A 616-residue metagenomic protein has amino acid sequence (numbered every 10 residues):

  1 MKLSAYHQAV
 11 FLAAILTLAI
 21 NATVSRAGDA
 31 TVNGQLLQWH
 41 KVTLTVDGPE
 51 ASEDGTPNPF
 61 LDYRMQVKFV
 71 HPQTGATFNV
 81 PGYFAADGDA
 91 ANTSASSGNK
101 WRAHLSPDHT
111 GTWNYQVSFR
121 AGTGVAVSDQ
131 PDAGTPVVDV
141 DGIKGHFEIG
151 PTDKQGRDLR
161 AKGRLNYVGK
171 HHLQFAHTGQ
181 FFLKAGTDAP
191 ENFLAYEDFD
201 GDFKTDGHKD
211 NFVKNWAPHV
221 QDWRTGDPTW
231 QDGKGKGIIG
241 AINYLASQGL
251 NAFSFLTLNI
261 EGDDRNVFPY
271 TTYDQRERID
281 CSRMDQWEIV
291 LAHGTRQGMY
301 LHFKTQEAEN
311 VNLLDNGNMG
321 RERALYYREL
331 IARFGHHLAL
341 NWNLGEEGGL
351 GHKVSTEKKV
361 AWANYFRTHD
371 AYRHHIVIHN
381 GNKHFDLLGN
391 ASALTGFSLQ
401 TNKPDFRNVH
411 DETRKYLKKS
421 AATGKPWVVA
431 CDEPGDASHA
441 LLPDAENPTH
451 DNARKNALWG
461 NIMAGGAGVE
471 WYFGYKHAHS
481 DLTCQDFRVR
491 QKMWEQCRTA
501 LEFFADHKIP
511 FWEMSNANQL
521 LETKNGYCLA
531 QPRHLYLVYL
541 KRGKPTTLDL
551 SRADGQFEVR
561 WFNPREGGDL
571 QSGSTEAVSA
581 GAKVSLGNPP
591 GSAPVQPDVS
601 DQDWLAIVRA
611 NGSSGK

Functional and structural regions predicted by a protein language model:
A9-N21: Bacterial N-terminal signal peptides
A22-A27: Boundary at the C-terminal end of the N-terminal hydrophobic targeting segment
G28-Q73, D141-T152, N525-L529: Non-catalytic, glycine-rich low-complexity segments
D47-G48, W101-D108, N588-P597: Short, hydrophobic beta-strand segments
A51-E53, P426-V429, D436-A440, H450-S574 (+1 more regions): Aromatic- and carboxylate-lined catalytic core of secreted/periplasmic carbohydrate-active enzymes
R64, G122-G124, V137-V138, G142-K144 (+2 more regions): Active-site mouth of glycoside hydrolases
F78, Y83-K170, Q174-H177, N192-Y196: Extended acidic/polar, glycine-enriched regions that form or flank non-catalytic beta-rich accessory modules
L325, G345-K492: Extracellular glycoside hydrolase catalytic/binding regions
